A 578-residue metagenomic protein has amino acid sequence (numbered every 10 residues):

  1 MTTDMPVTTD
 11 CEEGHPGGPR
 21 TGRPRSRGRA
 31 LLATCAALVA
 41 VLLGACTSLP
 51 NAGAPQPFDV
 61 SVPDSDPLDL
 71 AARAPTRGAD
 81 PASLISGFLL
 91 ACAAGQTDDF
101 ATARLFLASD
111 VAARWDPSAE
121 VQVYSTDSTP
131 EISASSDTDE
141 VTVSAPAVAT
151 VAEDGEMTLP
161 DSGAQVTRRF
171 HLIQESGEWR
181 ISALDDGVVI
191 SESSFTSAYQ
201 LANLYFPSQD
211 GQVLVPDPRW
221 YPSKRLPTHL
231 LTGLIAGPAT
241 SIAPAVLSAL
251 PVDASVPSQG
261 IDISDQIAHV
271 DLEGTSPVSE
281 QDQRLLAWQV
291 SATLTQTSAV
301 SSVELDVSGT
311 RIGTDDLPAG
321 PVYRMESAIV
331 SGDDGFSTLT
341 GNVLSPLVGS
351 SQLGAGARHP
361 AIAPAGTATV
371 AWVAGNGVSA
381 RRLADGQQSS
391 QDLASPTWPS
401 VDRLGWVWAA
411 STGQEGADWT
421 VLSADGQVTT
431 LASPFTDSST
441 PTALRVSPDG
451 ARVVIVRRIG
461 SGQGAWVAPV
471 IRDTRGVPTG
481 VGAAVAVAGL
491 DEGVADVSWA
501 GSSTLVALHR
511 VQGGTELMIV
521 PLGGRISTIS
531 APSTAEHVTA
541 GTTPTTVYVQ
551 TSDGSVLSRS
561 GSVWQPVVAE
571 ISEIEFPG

Functional and structural regions predicted by a protein language model:
T2, P6, G44-G578: Bimodal "functional hotspot" detector
T2-T8, E12, P24-P50: Secretory targeting and sorting signals
P19-R27, D69: Short, Lys/Arg-rich N-terminal segment immediately upstream of the first membrane anchor
